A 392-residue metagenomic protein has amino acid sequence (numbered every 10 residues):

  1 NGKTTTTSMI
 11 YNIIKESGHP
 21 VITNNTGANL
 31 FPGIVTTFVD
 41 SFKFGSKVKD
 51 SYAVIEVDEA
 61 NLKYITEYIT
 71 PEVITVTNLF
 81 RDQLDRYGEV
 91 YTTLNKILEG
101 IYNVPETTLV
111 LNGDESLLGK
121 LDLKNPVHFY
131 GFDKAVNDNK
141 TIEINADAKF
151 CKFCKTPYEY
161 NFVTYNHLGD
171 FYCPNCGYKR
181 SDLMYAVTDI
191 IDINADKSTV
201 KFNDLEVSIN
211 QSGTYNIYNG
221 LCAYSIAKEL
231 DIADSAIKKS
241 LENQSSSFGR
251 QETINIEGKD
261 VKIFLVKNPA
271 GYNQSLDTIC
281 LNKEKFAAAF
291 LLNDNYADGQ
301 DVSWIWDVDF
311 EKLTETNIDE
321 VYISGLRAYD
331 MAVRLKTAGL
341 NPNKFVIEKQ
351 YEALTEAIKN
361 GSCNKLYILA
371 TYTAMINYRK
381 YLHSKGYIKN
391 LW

Functional and structural regions predicted by a protein language model:
N1-F150: Phosphate-binding loop of NTP-binding sites
T5, N29, A60, G88 (+10 more regions): Conserved active-site and cofactor/substrate-binding residues in soluble primary-metabolism enzymes
T7, Y11-N12, Y224, A332 (+1 more regions): A generic structural signal for short, well-ordered alpha-helical segments in conserved domains
I10, I14, I34-F38, G220-L230 (+1 more regions): Buried hydrophobic packing segments
E56, T77, V110, N219 (+3 more regions): Residue-level signal for inorganic ion chemistry
Y64-I65, D85-R86, G119-D122, N139 (+6 more regions): Short glycine-/acidic-enriched loop or helix-start segments at secondary-structure transitions that form or flank
G131-P269: Adenine nucleotide phosphate-binding catalytic loops in nucleotide-utilizing enzymes
A148-C151, K155, L168, C173-G177 (+3 more regions): ATP-dependent carboxylate-amine ligase
